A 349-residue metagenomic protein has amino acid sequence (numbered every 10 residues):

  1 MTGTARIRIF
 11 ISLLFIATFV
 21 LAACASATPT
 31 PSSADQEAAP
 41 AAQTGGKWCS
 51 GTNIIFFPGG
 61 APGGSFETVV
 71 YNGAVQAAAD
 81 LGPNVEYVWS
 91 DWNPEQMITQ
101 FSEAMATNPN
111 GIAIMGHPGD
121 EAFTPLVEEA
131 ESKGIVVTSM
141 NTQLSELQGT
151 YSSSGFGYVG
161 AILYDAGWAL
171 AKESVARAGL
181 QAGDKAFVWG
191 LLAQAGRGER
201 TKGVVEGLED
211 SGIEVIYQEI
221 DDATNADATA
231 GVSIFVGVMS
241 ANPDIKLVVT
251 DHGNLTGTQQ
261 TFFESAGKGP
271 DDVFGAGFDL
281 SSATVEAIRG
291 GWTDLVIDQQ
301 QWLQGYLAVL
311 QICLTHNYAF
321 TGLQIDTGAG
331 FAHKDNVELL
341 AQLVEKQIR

Functional and structural regions predicted by a protein language model:
M1-N53, E128-I135, K346-R349: Short, low-complexity disordered leader/linker segments with a strong preference for bacterial N-terminal type II
D35-T52, V188-L191, L208-G212, Q300-R349: Hinge/cleft segment of the Venus flytrap/periplasmic-binding protein
G46-A77, L81, V85-E103, G116-E121 (+2 more regions): Extracytoplasmic "Venus flytrap"
C49, M97, F156-D184, G231-V232 (+2 more regions): Hydrophobic alpha-helical segments within soluble ligand-binding/sensing domains
S65-L81, A166-L170, A195-V215, A230 (+3 more regions): Short, solvent-exposed amphipathic alpha-helices that sit in or adjacent to ligand/effector-binding or catalytic
A78-D91, K185-V188, L208-A228: Short beta-strand elements in bilobed, periplasmic/extracellular small-molecule ligand-binding domains
G111-S132, V204, D222-E286: Hydrophobic alpha-helical
E121, L126-D165, S281-R289, D294 (+1 more regions): Flexible loop/hinge segments that line or gate small-molecule binding clefts
